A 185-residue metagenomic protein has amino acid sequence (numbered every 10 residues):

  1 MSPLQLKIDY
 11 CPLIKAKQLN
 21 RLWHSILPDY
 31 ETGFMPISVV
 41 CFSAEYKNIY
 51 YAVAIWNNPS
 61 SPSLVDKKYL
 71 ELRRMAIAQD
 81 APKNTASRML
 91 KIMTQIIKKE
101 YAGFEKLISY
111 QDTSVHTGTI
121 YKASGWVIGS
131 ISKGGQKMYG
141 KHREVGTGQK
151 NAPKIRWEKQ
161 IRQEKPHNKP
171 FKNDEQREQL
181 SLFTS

Functional and structural regions predicted by a protein language model:
M1-T32: Short amphipathic alpha-helix that is part of the acyltransferase structural core
D9-Y10, N57-P153: Acyl-donor binding region in acyl/amide transferases
C11, W23, K47, N57 (+2 more regions): Structured loops at beta-to-helix junctions and adjacent beta-edge loops in soluble globular domains
E31-K47, G103: A short helix-loop-beta-strand connector motif used in the catalytic cores of GNAT acetyltransferases and, in some
V39, A152-R156: Short hydrophobic/aromatic beta-strand or adjacent loop that forms the aromatic wall/cage of a ligand/substrate-binding
S43, N48-S60, E71: Conserved beta-strand in the GNAT
R162-K172: Short, charged low-complexity linker/loop segments at the C-terminal edge of domains
F171-S185: Short, cationic low-complexity segments
